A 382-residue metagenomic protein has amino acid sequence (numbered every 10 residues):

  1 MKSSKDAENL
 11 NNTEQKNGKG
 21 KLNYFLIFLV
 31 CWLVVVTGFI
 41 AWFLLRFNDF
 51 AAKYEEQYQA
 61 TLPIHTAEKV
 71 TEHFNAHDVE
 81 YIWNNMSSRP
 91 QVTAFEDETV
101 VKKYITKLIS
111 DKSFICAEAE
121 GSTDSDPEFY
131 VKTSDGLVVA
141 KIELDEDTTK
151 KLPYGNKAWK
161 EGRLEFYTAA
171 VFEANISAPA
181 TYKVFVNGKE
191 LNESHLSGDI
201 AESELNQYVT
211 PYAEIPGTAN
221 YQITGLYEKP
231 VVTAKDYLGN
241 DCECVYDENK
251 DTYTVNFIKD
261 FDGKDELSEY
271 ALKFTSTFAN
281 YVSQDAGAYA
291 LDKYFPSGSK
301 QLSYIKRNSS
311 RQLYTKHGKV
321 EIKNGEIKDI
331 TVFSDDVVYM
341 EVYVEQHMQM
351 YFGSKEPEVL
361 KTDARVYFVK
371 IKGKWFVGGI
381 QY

Functional and structural regions predicted by a protein language model:
M1-D6, K19-K21, H347-Y382: Intrinsic structural disorder
M1-Q91, V101, P127-F129: Gram-positive cell-envelope targeting signals
F25, V35, G121-T123, K151-P153 (+1 more regions): Intrinsically disordered, low-complexity regions enriched in Ser/Pro/Gly/Gln/His and often acidic
A41-L44, N48, A52, A60 (+5 more regions): A generic structural signal for ordered alpha-helices
D49-S110, T181-Y182, I258-E321, E326-K328: Core segments of small alpha/beta cavity-forming domains
T99-K157, R163-L164, A169-V171, Q312-E358: Surface-exposed, charged secondary-structure patches
Y130-P216, L226-F261, K361-Y382: Short beta-strand edge/turn micro-motifs at domain boundaries
T210-S268, L272, D292-F352: Structured core of small recognition/catalytic domains
